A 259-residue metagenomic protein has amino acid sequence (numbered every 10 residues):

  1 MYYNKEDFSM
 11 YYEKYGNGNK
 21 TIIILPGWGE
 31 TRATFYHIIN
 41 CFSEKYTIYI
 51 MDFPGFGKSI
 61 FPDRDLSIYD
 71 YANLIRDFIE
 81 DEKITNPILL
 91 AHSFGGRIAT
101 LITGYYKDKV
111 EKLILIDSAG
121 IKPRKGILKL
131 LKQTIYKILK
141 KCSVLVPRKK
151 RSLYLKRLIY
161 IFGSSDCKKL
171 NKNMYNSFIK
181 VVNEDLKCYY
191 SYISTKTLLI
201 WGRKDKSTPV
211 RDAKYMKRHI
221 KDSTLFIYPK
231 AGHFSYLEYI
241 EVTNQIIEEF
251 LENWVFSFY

Functional and structural regions predicted by a protein language model:
M1-I22, S43-Y46, I84-T85, E252-Y259: Alpha/beta-hydrolase fold catalytic core
Y15-K58: Conserved HGGG/HGGXW glycine-rich cap/lid loop of the alpha/beta-hydrolase fold
I50-L90, Q245: Active-site loop/oxyanion-hole signature of alpha/beta-hydrolase fold enzymes
A91-G95, A99: Gly/Ala-rich beta-loop-alpha elbow adjacent to hydrolase catalytic centers
T100-Y105, E111-V144: Flexible "cap/lid" loop of the alpha/beta hydrolase fold
G126, K141-T195: Conserved alpha/beta-hydrolase catalytic His-Asp/Glu region
I193, L199-W201, D205: Short beta-strand/loop motif that positions the catalytic acidic residue of the alpha/beta-hydrolase fold
A231-I240, N244: Catalytic histidine-centered segment of alpha/beta-hydrolase-like enzymes
